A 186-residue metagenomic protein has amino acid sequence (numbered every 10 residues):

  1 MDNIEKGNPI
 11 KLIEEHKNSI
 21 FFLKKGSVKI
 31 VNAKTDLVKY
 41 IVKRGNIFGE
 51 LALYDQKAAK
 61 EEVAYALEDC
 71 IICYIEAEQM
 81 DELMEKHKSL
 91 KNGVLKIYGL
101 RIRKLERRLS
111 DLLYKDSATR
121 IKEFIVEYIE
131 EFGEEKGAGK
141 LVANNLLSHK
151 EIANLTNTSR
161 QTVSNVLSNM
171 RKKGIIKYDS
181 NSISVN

Functional and structural regions predicted by a protein language model:
N3, N8-D69: Cyclic nucleotide-binding regulatory domains
N18, K86, L90, D116-S117: A generic structural signal for residues located within well-ordered alpha-helices of large catalytic or ligand-binding
K25, T35, R44-G45, D69 (+5 more regions): ATP/adenylate-binding site constellation spanning eukaryotic-like Ser/Thr protein kinases, ABC-transporter
I41-G99, R103: Cyclic-nucleotide recognition modules
N92-L155: Polybasic "coupling" helices that flank or enter modular domains
E130-N186: Phosphate-/nucleic-acid-contacting segments
